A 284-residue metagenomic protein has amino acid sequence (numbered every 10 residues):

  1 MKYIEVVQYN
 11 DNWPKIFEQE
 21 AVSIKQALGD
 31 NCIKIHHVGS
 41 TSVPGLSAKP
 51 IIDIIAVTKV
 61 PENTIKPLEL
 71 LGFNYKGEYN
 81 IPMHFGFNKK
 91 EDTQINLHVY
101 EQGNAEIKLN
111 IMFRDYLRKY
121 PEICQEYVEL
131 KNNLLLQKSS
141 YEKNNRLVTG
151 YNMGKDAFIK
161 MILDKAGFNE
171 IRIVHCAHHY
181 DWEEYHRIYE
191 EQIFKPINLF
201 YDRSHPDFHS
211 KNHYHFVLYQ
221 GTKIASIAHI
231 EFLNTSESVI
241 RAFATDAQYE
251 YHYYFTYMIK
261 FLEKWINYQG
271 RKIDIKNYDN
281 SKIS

Functional and structural regions predicted by a protein language model:
M1-H36, K160, A166: Helical scaffold of the NTase/Pol beta-like nucleotidyltransferase catalytic core
S23-E62: Active-site nucleotide-donor binding segment shared across nucleotidyl transfer reactions
N74-A105: Conserved catalytic core of two-metal-ion nucleotidyltransferases
G167-D202, Y219: Short amphipathic alpha-helix that is part of the acyltransferase structural core
P206-V217, S226: A short helix-loop-beta-strand connector motif used in the catalytic cores of GNAT acetyltransferases and, in some
V217, K223-F232, S236-A244: Conserved beta-strand in the GNAT
T245, Y251-K264: Conserved acetyl-CoA-binding loop-helix of GNAT-fold acetyltransferases
I259, K264-D279: Conserved GNAT acetyl-CoA-binding A-motif
